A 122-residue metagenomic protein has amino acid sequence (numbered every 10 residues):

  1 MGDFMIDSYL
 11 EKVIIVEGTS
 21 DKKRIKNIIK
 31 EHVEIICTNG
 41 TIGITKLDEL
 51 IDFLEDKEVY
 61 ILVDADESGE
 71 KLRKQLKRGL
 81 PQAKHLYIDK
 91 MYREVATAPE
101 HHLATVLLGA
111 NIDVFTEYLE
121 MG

Functional and structural regions predicted by a protein language model:
M1-I14: A short, flexible N-terminal coil/short beta segment enriched in small residues
D7-S8, N27-E34, T38-G122: TOPRIM fold recognition
K12-E17, I61: Short hydrophobic beta-strand segments
G18-T19, A65: Helix N-cap/beta->alpha junction signal
D21-I25: Short N-terminal binding/cap micro-motifs at the start of the first secondary-structure element
